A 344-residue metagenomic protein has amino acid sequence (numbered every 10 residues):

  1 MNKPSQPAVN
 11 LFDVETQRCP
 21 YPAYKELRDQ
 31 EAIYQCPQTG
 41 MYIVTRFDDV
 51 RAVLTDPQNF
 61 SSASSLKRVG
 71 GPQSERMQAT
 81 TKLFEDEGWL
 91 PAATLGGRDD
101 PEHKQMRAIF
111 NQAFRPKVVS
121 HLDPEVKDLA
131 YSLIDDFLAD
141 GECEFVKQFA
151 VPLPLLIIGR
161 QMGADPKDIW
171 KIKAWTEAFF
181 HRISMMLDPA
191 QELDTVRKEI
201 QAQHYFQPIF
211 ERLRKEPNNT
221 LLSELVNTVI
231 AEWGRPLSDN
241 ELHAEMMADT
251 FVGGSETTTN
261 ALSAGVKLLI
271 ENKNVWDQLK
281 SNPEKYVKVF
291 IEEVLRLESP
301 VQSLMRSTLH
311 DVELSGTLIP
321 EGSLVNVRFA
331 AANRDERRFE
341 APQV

Functional and structural regions predicted by a protein language model:
M1-V344: Cytochrome P450
